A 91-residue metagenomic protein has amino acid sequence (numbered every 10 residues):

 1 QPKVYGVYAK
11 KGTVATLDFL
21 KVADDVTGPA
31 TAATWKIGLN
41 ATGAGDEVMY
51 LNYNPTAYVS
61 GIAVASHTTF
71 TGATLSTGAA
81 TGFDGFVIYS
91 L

Functional and structural regions predicted by a protein language model:
Q1-P2, T68-L91: C-terminal interaction-tip segments
Q1-V26, D84-I88: Beta-rich globular "head" domains
Y5-V7, P55-L75: Noncatalytic modules at the cell exterior or secretory-pathway interfaces, chiefly beta-strand-rich lectin/adhesion
T16-L17, G28-A30, G72-T74: Short, surface-exposed beta-strand/loop "edge" segments at domain boundaries and coil↔beta transitions
G28-G38: Surface-exposed loop/edge segments in extracytoplasmic proteins
I37-D46: Short proline/glycine- and polar residue-rich coil/turn motifs
D46-P55: Exposed aromatic-hydrophobic patches
